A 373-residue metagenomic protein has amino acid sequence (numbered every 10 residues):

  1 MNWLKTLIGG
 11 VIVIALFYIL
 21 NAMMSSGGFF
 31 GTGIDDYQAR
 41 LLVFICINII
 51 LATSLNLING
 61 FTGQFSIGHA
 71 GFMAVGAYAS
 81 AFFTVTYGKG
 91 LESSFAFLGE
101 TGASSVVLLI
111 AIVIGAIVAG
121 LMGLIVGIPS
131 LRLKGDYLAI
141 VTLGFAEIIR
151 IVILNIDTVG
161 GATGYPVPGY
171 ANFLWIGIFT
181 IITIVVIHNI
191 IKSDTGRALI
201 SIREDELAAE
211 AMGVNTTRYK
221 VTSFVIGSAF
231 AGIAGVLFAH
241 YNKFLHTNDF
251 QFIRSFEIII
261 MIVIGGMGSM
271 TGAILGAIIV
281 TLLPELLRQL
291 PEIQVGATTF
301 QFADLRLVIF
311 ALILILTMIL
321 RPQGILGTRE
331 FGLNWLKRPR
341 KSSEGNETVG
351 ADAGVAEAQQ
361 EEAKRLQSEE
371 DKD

Functional and structural regions predicted by a protein language model:
M1-D373: Transmembrane alpha-helices and adjacent helix-loop boundaries
